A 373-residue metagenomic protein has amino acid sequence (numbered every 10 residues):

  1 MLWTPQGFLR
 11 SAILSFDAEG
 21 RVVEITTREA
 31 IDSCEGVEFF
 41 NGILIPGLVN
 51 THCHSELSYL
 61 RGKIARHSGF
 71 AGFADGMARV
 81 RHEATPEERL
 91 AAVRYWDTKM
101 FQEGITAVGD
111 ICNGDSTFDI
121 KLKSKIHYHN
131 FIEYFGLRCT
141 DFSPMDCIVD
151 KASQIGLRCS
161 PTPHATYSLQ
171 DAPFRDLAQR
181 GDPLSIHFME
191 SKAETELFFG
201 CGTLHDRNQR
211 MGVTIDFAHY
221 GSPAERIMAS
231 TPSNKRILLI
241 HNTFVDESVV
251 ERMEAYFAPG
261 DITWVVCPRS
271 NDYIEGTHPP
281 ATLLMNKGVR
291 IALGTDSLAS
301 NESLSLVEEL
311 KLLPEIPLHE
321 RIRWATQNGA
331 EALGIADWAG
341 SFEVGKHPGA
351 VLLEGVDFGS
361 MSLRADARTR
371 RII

Functional and structural regions predicted by a protein language model:
M1-D32: N-terminal metal-binding scaffold of metallo-dependent hydrolase/deaminase domains
R28-I45: Active-site metal-binding motif and surrounding structural segment of the metallo-beta-lactamase
I43-L44, Y59-S124, C147-Q154: Alpha-helical scaffold segments that flank or form the walls of functional sites
P46-S58, P183-K192: Histidine-centered catalytic micro-motifs
Y59-A91, H129-I132, K192-R236: Active-site gating loops and adjacent loop-to-helix segments of metal-dependent hydrolytic enzymes
T162-A178, D182, H241-F244, D272-E275: Active-site glycine- and acidic-residue-rich loops that bind and position anionic ligands or nucleotide-like cofactors
K192-D206, V249-Y256, E275-L284, A299-P314: Histidine/acidic-residue-rich catalytic or RNA/ligand-binding cores of hydrolases and nuclease-related proteins
A229-P232, T277-G355, I372: His/Asp/Glu-enriched, well-ordered alpha-helical/loop segment that forms or immediately abuts the divalent-metal
